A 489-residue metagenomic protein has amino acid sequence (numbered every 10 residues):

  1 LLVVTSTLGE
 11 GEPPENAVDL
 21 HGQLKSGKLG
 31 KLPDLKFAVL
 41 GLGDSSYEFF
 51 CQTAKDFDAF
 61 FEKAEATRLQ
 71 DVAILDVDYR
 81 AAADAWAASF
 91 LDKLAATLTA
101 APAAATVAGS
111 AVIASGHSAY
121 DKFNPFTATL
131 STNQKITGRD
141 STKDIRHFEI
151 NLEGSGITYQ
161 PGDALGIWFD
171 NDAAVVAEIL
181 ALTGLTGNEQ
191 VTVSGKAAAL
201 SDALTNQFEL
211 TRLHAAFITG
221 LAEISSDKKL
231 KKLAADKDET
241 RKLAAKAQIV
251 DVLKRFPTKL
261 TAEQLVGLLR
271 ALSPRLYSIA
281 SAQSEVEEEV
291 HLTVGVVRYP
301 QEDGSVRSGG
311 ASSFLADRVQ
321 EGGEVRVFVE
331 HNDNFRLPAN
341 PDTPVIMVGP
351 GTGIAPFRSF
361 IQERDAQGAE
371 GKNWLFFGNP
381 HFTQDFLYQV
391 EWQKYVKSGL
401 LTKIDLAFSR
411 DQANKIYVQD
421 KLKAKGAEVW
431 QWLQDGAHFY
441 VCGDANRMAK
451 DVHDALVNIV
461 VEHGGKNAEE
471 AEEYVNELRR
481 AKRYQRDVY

Functional and structural regions predicted by a protein language model:
L1-Y489: FNR-like FAD-binding dehydrogenase module
